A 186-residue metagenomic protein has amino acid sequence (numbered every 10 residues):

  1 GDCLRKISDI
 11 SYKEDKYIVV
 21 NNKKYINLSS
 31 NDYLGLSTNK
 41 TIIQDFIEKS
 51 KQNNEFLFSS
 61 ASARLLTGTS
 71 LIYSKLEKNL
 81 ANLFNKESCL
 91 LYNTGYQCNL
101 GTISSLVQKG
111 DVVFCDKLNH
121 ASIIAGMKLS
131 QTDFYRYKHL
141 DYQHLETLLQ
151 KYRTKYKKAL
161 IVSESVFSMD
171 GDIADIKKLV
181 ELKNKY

Functional and structural regions predicted by a protein language model:
D2-F58: N-terminal "arm"/small-domain region of PLP-dependent enzymes with the aminotransferase-like
G35-L36, L65-T69, A121, Y142-Q143 (+1 more regions): Short, small-residue-enriched loops and turns at beta-alpha junctions that line or gate enzyme active sites
Q44, E48-G95: Conserved N-terminal alpha-helix of the aminotransferase class I/II PLP-enzyme fold
L91, Y96-T102, A121-I123: Short glycine/serine/threonine-rich phosphate/pyrophosphate-binding segments that cradle anionic phosphate groups
T102-A121: Conserved PLP-anchoring active-site segment centered on the Schiff-base-forming lysine
K109, L129-Q131, Y186: Short, structured coil segments at secondary-structure junctions
Y135, H139-Y186: Active-site phosphate-binding strand-loop segment of PLP-dependent enzymes
